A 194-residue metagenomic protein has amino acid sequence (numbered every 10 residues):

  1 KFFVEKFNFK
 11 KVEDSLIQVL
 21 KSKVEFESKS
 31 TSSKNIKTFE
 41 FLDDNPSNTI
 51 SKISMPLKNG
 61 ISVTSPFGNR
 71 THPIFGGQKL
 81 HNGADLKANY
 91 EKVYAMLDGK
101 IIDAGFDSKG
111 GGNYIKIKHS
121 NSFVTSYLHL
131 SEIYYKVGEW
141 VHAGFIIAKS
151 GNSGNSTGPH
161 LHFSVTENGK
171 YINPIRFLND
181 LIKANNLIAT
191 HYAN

Functional and structural regions predicted by a protein language model:
K11-G112, A143, N194: Surface-exposed, glycine-biased beta-strand/turn segments
P66, A104-G105, I133, S150-S153: Residue-level recognition of beta-strand microenvironments
H81, H129, H160-S164: Histidine-centered divalent metal-coordination motifs
L86, Y114-I117, H142-G154: Short hydrophobic beta/alpha edge segments that flank linear recognition/processing sites
N89, Y94-A95, A104, N121-G144: Short histidine-centered loop motifs in beta-beta connectors
M96, H119, T166: Short, acidic, Ser/Thr-enriched surface-loop or helix-capping motifs
K109-K116, P159-L161: Short aromatic-glycine-enriched beta-strand elements
K136-V137, A143-F145, S164-N194: Acidic, glycine-rich catalytic/binding loops that coordinate metals and/or anionic ligands
